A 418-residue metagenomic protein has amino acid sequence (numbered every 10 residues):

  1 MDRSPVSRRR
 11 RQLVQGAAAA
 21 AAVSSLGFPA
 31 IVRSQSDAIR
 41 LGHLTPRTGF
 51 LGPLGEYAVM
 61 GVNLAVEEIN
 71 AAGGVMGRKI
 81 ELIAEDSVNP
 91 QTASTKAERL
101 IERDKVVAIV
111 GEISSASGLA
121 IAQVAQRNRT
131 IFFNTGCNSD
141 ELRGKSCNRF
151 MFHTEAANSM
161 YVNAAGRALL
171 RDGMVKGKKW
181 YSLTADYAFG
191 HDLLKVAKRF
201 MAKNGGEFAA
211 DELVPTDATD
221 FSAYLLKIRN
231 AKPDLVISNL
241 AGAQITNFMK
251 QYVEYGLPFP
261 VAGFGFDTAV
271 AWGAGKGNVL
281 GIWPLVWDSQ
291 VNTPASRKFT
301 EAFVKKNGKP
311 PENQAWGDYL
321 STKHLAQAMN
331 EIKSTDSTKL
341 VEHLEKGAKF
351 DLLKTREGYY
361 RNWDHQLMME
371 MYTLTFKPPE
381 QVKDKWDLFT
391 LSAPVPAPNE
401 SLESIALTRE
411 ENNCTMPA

Functional and structural regions predicted by a protein language model:
D2-S4, R11-G16, L26-A418: Extracytosolic ligand-binding ectodomains
